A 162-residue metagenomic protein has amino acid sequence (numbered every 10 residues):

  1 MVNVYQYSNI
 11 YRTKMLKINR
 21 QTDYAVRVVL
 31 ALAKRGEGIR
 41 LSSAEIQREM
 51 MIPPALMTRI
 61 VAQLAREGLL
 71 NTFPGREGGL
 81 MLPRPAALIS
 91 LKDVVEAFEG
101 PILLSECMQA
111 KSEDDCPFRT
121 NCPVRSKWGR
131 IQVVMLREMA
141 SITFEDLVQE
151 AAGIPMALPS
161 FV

Functional and structural regions predicted by a protein language model:
V2-T13, S90, Q109-V162: C-terminal regulatory/oligomerization modules of transcriptional regulators
L16, R20, Y24-I52, M81: N-terminal helix-turn-helix DNA-binding core of bacterial DNA-binding proteins
A55: Key DNA-contact positions within bacterial/archaeal DNA-binding proteins
I60-A65: Basic amphipathic alpha-helical segments that dock to polyanions
R66-L69, A97: Residue cluster at the C-terminal edge of the helix-turn-helix DNA-binding motif
G68-P83: Beta-hairpin "wing" of winged helix-turn-helix
G79-E96: Charged, amphipathic alpha-helical coiled-coil/dimerization segments
K92, F98-A110: Mid-chain, well-packed structural core segment of small domains
